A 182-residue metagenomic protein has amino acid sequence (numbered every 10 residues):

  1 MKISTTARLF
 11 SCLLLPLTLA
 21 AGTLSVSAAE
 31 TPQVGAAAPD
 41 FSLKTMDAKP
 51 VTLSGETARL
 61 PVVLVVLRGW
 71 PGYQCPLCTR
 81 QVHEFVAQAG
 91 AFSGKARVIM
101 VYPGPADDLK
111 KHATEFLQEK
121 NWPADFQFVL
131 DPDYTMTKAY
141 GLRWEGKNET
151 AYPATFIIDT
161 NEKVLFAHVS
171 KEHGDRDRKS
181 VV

Functional and structural regions predicted by a protein language model:
M1-T6: N-terminal secretory signal peptides that target proteins for export/translocation
F10-T23: Bacterial N-terminal signal peptides
S27-G55, R80, E84: N-terminal "domain-start" segment that seeds a small globular fold
E56-H83: Short active-site neighborhood of thiol/selenol oxidoreductases, capturing the structured segment around
Q74-A124, Y134-K138: Structural microenvironment flanking redox-active thiols in thiol-disulfide oxidoreductases
P123-F126, W144-F156: Structural micro-motif
T150-V182: Thiol-/selenol-based redox modules, centered on thioredoxin-like and closely related oxidoreductase domains
